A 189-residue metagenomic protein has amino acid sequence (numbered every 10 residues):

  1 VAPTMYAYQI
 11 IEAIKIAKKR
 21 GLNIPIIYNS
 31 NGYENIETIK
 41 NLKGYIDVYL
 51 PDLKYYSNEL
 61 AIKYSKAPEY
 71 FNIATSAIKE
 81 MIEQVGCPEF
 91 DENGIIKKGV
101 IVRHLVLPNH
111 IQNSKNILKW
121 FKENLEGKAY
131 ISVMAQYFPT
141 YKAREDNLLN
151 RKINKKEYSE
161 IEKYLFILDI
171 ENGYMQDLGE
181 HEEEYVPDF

Functional and structural regions predicted by a protein language model:
V1-N147: Conserved AdoMet/S-adenosylmethionine-binding subsite of the radical SAM
P51, I131, L165, G173-Q176: Conserved, mostly hydrophobic/aromatic
D91-G94, V100, K142-N172: Conserved N-terminal glycine/acidic-rich loop preference
D177-F189: Radical SAM enzyme core and accessory elements
